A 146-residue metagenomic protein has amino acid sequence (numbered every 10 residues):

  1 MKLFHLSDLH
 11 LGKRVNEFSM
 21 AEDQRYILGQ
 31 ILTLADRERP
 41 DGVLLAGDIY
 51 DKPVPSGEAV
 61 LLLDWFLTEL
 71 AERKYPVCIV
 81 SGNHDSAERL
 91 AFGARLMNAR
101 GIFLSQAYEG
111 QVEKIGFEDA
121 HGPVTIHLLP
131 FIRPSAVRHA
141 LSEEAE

Functional and structural regions predicted by a protein language model:
M1-T68, E72: N-terminal active-site segment of His-dependent metallophosphoesterases
L3, N16, I31, L63-W65 (+6 more regions): Short, flexible coil/linker segments at or flanking structured domains
L6-S7, V43-D48, P76-N83, F103-Y108: Active-site neighborhood of phospho(di)ester-bond hydrolases with catalytic His/Asp-centered motifs
R14-E17, Y50, P76-V77, L96-I102: N-terminal start-of-chain detector that recognizes signal peptides and the immediate post-cleavage beginning
P40, K74, H121-P123: A general structural motif
P55, D85-E146: His/Asp/Glu-rich metal-coordinating catalytic cores of metallo-dependent phosphodiesterases/hydrolases acting on
